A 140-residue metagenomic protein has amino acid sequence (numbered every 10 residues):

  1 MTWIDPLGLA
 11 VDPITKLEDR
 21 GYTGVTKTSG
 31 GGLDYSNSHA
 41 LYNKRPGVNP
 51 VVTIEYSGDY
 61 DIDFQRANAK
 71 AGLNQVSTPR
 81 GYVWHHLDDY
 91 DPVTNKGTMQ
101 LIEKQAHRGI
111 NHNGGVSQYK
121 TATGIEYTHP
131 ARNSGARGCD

Functional and structural regions predicted by a protein language model:
M1-I14: Intrinsically disordered, compositionally biased low-complexity regions
V11-V83, L87-D140: Nuclease and nuclease-like effector domains acting on nucleic acids or nucleotide cofactors
